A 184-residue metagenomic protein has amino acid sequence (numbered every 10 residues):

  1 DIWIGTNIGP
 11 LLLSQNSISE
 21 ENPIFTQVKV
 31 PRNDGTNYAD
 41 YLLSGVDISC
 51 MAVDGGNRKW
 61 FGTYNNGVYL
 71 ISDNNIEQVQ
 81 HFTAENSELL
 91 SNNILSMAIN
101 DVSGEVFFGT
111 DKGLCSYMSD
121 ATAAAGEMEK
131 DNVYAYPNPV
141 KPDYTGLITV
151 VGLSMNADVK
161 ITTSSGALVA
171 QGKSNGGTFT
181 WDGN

Functional and structural regions predicted by a protein language model:
D1-V133, L168: Carboxylate-rich, polar loop motifs that coordinate divalent cations or form catalytic acidic clusters
V46, S154-N156, G176: Short, small/polar residue-rich loop motifs at catalytic or cofactor-binding pockets
A52, K160-I161, G183: Hydrophobic beta-strand positions
A84, P137, S174: Active-site donor-binding loop signature of nucleotide-sugar glycosyltransferases
S103-E105, T145-L147, G176-T178: A generic structural signal for beta-strand entry/edge sites
G126-M155, I161-A167: Surface-exposed, proline-anchored Ser/Thr-rich loop/turn motifs
A170-G172: Short beta-strand in the C-terminal region of the ABC ATPase nucleotide-binding domain
S174-N184: Short, surface-exposed loop/turn motifs with a glycine/proline- and acidic-biased composition
